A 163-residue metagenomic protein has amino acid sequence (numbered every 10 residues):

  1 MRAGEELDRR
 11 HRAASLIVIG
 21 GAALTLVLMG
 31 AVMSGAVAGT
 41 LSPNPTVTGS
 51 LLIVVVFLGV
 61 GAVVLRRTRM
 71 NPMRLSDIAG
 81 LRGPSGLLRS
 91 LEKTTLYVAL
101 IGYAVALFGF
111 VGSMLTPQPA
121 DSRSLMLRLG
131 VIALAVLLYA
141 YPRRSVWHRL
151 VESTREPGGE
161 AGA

Functional and structural regions predicted by a protein language model:
M1-T25, G80-S90, V146-A163: Cytosolic-side membrane-entry/anchor segment at the start of a transmembrane helix
A13-L24, V64, K93-A104: Select subsegments of transmembrane alpha-helices in polytopic membrane proteins, especially boundary-proximal
L28-A31, L100-D121: Alpha-helical transmembrane segments and their membrane-interface junctions in multi-pass membrane proteins
V32-P45: Short, hydrophobic transmembrane alpha-helix segments
P45-V60, R128-V131: Alpha-helical transmembrane segments
V56-T68, L134-S145: Transmembrane alpha-helical segments that form the membrane-embedded catalytic/substrate-channel core of multi-pass
V64-L87: Membrane-helix interface/capping segments
S122-G162: Alpha-helical transmembrane segments and their immediate juxtamembrane interface regions
